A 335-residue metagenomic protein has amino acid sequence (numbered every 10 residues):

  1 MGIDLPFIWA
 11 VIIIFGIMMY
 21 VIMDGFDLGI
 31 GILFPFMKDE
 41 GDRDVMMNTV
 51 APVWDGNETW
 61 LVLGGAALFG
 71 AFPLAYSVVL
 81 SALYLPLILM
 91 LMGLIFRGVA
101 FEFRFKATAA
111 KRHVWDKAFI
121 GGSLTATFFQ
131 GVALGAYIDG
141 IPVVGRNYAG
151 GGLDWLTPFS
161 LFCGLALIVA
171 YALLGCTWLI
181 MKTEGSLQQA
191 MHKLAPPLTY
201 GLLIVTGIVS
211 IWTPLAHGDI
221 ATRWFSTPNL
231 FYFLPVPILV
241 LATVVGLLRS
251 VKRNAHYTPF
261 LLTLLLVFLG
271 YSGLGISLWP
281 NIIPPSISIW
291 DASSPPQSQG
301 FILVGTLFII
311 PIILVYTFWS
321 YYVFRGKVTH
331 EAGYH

Functional and structural regions predicted by a protein language model:
M1-G56, V62-G65: N-terminal signal-anchor module of multipass membrane proteins
M1-I13, F69-Y84, A136-P158: Helix-coil boundary and interhelical linker segments in multi-pass alpha-helical membrane proteins
W9-Y20, L80-M92, F119-L124, D154-I168 (+1 more regions): Alpha-helical transmembrane segments
I30-P52, G70-V79, E102-H113, G175-L194 (+4 more regions): Juxtamembrane membrane-water interface segments of multi-pass membrane proteins, especially cytoplasmic-side
V53-T125, V144, T222-F231: Membrane-interface helix-loop-helix modules in multi-pass inner-membrane proteins
F103-H256: Long, contiguous internal "core" modules enriched in hydrophobic/ aromatic residues
F260-F268: Central hydrophobic cores of alpha-helical transmembrane segments in multi-pass integral membrane proteins
I283-I302: Short, membrane-exposed interhelical loops at transmembrane-helix boundaries
